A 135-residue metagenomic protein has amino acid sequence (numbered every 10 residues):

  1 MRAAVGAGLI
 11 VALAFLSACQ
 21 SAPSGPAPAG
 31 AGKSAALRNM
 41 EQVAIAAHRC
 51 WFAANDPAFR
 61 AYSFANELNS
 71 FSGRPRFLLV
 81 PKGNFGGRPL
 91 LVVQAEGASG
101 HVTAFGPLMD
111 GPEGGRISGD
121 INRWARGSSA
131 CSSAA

Functional and structural regions predicted by a protein language model:
M1-C19: Sec-dependent bacterial lipoprotein signal peptides
L13-A35: Bacterial Sec signal peptide processing site at the extreme N-terminus
A29-L37, T103-G111: Second-shell loop/turn segments in exported
A36-R74: Post-signal-peptide N-terminal segment of Sec-exported extracytoplasmic proteins
I45, H101, P107-A135: C-terminal partner/receptor-binding element of secreted or periplasmic proteins
R76-K82, A104-F105: Short beta-strand segments that buttress and anchor functional surface loops
F85-L91: Short, surface-exposed coil-to-beta transition loops
V92-H101: A short, surface-exposed beta-strand/turn
